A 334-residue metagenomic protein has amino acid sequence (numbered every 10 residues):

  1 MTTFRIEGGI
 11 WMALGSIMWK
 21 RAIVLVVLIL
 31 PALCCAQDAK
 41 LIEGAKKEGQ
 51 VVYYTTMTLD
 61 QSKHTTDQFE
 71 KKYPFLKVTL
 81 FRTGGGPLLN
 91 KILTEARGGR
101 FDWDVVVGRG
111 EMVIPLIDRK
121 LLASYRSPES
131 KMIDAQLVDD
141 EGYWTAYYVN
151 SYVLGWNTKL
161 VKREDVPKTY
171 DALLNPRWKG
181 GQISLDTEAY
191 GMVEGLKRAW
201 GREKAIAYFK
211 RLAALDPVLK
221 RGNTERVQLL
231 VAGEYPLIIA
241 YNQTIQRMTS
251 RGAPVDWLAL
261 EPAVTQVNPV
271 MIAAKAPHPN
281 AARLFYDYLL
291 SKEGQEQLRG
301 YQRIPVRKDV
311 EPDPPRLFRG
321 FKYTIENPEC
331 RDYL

Functional and structural regions predicted by a protein language model:
A36-V52, E70-K71, N175-G180: Immediate post-signal peptide segment of exported/extracytoplasmic ligand-binding proteins
V52-D67, V78-A96, R100-E234: Extracytoplasmic ligand-binding site segments that recognize negatively charged/polar headgroups
T65, K204, Y208-R211, P277-L289 (+1 more regions): Short amphipathic alpha-helical coupling segments at ligand-binding clamshell hinges and other catalytic/signaling
G110-P115, P236-D256: A ligand-binding cleft/hinge motif common to bilobed small-molecule-binding domains
A135, N150, F209-A213, V218-K220 (+3 more regions): Periplasmic-binding protein-like
V153-L160, K197-A199, V267-H278, Q297: A bilobed periplasmic-binding-protein/Venus flytrap-type ligand-binding module shared by bacterial periplasmic
W178-E188, L289-V310: Periplasmic-binding protein-like
E203-A205, V306-L334: An extracytoplasmic/periplasmic, membrane-proximal ligand-sensing/linker region
